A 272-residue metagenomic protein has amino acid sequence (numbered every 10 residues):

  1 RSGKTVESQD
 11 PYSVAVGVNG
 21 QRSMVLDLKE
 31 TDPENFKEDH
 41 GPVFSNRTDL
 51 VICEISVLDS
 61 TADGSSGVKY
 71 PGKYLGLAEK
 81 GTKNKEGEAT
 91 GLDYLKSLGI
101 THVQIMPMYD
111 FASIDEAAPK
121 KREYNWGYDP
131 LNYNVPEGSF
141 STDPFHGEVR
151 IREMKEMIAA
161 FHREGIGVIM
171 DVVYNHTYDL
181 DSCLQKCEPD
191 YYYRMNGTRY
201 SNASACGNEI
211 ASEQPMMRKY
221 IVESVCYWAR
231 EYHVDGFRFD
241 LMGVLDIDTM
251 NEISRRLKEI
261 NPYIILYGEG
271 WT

Functional and structural regions predicted by a protein language model:
R1-E79: The feature marks proteins involved in alpha-glucan
L58-Y232, M242, T249-N261, I265: Substrate-binding/active-site clefts of carbohydrate-active enzymes
D235: Extracellular, beta-strand-rich glycan-interacting domains
G268-T272: Short acidic-glycine motifs
